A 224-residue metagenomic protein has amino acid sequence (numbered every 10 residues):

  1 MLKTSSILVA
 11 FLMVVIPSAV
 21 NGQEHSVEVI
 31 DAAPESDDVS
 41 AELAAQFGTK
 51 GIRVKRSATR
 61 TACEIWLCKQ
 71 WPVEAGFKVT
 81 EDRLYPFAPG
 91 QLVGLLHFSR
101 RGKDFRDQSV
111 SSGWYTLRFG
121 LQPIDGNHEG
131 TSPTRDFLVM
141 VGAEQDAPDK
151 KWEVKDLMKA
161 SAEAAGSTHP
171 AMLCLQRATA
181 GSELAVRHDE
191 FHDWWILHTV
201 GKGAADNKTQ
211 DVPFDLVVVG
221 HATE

Functional and structural regions predicted by a protein language model:
M1-S5: Positively charged n-region of N-terminal signal peptides that target proteins for export
S6-I16: Bacterial N-terminal signal peptides
G22-L84, M140-E224: Primarily secretory-pathway and cell-envelope proteins
R60-A62, P89-V93, V110-S112, P133-R135: Extracytoplasmic
K78-Y85, L92-R101: N-terminal post-signal-peptidase region of extra-cytosolic proteins
P86, N127-T131: Short consensus segments that form the blades of beta-propeller domains, in both extracellular/periplasmic
G113-F119: A short tyrosine-centered beta-strand micro-motif
